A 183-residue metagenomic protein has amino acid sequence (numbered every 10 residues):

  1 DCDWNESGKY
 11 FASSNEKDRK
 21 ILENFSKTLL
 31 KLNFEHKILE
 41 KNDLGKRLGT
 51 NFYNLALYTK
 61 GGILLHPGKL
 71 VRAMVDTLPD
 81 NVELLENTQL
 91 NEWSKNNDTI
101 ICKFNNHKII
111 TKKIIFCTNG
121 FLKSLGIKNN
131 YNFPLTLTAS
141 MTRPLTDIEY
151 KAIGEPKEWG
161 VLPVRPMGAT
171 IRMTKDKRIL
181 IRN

Functional and structural regions predicted by a protein language model:
D1-E6, L90-I100, K108-I148, A152-N183: Active-site substrate-recognition segment that forms the wall of the catalytic cavity or substrate channel
D1-K41: Dinucleotide-binding Rossmann-like beta1-alpha1 core, especially the glycine-rich loop that anchors the ADP
S7-K9, N54-A56, L137: Short, solvent-exposed beta-strand edge segments and adjacent coil->beta transition regions
E16, G61, P144-T146: Non-catalytic surface loops within mature trypsin-like serine protease
K20, N24-L32, F52-K113, C117: Helical element adjacent to the flavin cofactor pocket in flavoenzyme catalytic cores
F25-T28, L32, H36-L44, L65 (+6 more regions): N-terminal FAD-binding dinucleotide-binding subdomain shared by FAD-dependent oxidases/monooxygenases
K37-E40, L84-E86, F116, L162: General beta-strand structural signal in soluble alpha/beta enzymes
D43-N51: Flexible hinge/switch segments at interdomain interfaces of large molecular machines
